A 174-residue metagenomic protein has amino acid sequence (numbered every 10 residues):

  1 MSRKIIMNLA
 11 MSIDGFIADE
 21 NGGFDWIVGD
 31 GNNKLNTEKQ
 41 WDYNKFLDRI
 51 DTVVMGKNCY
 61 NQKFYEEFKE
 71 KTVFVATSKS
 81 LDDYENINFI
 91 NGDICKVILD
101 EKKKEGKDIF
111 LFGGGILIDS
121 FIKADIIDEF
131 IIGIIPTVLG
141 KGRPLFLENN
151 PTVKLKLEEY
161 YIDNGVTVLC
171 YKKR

Functional and structural regions predicted by a protein language model:
M1-R174: Enzymes that bind and transform nitrogen-containing heteroaromatic metabolites
